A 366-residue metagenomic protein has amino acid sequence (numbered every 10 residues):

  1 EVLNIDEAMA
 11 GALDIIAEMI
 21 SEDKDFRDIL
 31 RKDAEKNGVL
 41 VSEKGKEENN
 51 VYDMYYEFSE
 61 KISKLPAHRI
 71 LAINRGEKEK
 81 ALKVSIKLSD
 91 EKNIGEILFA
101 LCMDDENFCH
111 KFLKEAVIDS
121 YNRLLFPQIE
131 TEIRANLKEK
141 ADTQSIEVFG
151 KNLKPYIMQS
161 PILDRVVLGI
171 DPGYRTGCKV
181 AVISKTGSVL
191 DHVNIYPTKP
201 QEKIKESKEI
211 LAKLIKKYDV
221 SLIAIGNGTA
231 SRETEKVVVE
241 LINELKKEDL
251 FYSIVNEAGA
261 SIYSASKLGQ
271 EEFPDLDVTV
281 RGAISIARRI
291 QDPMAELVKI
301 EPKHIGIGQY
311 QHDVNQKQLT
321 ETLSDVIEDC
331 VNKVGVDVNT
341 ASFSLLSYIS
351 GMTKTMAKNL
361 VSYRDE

Functional and structural regions predicted by a protein language model:
E1-G169, R175-D275, A283: Duplex nucleic acid-engaging cores and interfaces of nucleic-acid transaction enzymes
S59-E60, D171, E248-D249, S253 (+3 more regions): Short, exposed beta-strand "edge-strand" segments with a Pro/Gly-rich flavor and a Y/T-containing core
E271-D365: Long, highly charged, low-complexity intrinsically disordered interaction regions that mediate electrostatic DNA/RNA
